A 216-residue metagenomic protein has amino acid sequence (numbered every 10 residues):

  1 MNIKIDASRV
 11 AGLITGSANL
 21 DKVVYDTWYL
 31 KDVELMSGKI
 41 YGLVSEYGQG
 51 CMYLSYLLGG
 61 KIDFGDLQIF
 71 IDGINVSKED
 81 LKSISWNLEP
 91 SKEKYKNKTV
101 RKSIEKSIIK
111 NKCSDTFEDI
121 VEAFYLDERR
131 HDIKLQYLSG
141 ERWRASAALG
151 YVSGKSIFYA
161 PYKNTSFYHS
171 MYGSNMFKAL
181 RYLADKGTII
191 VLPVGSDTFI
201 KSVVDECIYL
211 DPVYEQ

Functional and structural regions predicted by a protein language model:
M1-D32, M36-S37, D63: A short, flexible loop at the N-terminus of ABC-type nucleotide-binding domains that lies
M36-N111: ABC ATPase nucleotide-binding domain signature region
G38, S153-F158, T165-K201, E206: Conserved catalytic loops of ABC-family nucleotide-binding domains
V44-S45, S55, D63, L149-K155 (+1 more regions): Glycine-rich phosphate-binding loops of nucleotide-dependent enzymes
E105-F124: ABC ATPase nucleotide-binding domain helical subdomain, centered on the C-loop/LSGGQ "ABC signature"
I120-S139, G154: Conserved ABC nucleotide-binding domain
S139-Y162: GG-anchored amphipathic helix commonly corresponding to the ABC/SMC/Rad50 NBD signature/C-loop
I208-Q216: Conserved switch/coupling elements of ABC/ABC-like ATPase nucleotide-binding domains
